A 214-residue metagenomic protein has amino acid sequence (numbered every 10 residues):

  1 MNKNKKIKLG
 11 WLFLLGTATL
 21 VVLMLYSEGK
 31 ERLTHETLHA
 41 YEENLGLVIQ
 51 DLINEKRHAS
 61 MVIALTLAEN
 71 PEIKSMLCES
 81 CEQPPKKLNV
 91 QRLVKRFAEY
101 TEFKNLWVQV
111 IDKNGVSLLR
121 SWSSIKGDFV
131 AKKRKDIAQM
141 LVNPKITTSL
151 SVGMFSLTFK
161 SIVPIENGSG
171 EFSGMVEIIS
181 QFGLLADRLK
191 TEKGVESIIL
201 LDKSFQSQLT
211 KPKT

Functional and structural regions predicted by a protein language model:
M1-K6: Short, Lys/Arg-rich N-terminal segment immediately upstream of the first membrane anchor
I7-W11, L15-E82, E99-L106, V195-I199: Juxtamembrane extracytoplasmic/periplasmic/luminal helical "stalk" adjacent to the first N-terminal
L15, L184-T214: Intrinsic low-complexity, intrinsically disordered coil/linker regions enriched in small/polar and charged residues
T37-A40, C81-R92, M140-I146: Short, positively charged
H39, E43, M61, K87-K95 (+1 more regions): Short amphipathic alpha-helical segments
N54, H58, P84-L88, A131 (+1 more regions): Soluble non-cytosolic domains of exported or imported proteins
E69-E72, V142-K145, Q181, T191-G194: Sec-exported extracytoplasmic/periplasmic mature domains
E99-I179, R188-L189: Extracytoplasmic/periplasmic ligand-binding sensor regions of membrane-associated signaling proteins
